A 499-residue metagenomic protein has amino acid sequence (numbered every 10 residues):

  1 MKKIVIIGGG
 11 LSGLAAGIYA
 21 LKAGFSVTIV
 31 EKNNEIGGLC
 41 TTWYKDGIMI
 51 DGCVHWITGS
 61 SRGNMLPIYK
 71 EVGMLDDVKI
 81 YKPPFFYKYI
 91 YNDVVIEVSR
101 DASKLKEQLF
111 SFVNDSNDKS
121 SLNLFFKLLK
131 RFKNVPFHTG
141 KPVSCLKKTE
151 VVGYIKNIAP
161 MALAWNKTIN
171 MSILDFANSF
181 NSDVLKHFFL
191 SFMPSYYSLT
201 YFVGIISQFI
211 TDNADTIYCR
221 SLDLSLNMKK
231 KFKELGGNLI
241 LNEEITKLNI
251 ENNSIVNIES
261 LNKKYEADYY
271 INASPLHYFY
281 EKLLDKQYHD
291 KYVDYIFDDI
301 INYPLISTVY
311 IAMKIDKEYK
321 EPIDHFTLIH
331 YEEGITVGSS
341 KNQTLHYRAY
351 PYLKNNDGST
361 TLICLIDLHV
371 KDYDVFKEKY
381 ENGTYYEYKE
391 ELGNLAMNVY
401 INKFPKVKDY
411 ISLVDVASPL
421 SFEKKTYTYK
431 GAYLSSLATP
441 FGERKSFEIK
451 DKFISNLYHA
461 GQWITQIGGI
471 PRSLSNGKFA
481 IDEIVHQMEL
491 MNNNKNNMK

Functional and structural regions predicted by a protein language model:
K2-N134: N-terminal glycine-rich phosphate/pyrophosphate-binding loop and immediately adjacent elements
K130-L235, K425-A438: Active-site/ligand-binding neighborhood in enzyme catalytic cores
D183-Y196, P405-Q466: A glycine-rich dinucleotide-binding beta-alpha-beta segment and adjacent secondary-structure elements that constitute
T216, T246-D357: Mid-domain catalytic core of redox enzymes that form a hydrophobic substrate pocket/lid adjacent to a catalytic redox
F232-I245: A conserved beta-strand/loop element that lines the FAD pocket in flavoprotein oxidoreductases
I315-A417: C-terminal segments that line or cap access tunnels to active or ligand-binding sites in enzymes and enzyme-associated
I464-I484: A conserved FAD-binding loop/helix module that cradles the flavin
H486-K499: Active-site-proximal substrate-binding core of FAD-dependent oxidoreductases
